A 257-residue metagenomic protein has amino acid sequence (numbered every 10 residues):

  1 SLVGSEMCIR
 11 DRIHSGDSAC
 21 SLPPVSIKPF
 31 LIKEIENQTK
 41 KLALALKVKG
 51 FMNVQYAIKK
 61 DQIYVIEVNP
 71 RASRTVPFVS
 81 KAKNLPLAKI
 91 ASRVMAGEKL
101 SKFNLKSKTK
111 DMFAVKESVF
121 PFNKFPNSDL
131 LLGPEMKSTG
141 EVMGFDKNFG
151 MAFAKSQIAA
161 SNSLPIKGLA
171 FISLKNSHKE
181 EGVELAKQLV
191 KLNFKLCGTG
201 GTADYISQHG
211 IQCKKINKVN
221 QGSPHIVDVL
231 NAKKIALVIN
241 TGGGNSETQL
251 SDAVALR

Functional and structural regions predicted by a protein language model:
S1-I166: ATP-dependent carboxylate activation and anion-phosphoryl transfer catalytic cores that bind Mg-ATP to form
K28-I32, K175, L192-N193, S246: A generic secondary-structure micro-motif detector that highlights 1-2 residue hydrophobic/ambivalent hotspots embedded
V54-Q55, S80, I172-K175, N245-Q249: Glycine- and other small-residue-rich loops at beta-strand/loop junctions that grip anionic moieties
L132, M136-M151, K155-I158, L164-G201 (+2 more regions): C-terminal accessory/binding modules appended to enzymatic or scaffolding proteins
K179-R257: Feature captures the catalytic cores and cofactor-binding loops of soluble hydro-lyases/lyases that act on carboxylate
